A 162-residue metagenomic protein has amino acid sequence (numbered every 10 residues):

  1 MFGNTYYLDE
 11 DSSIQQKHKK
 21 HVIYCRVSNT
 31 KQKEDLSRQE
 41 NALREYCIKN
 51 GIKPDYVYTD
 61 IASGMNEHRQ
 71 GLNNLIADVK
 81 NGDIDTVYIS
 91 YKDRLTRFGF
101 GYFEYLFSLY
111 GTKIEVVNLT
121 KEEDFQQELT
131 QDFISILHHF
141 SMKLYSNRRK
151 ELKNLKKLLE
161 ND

Functional and structural regions predicted by a protein language model:
F2-D162: Short, structured surface patches at the beginning of a domain
